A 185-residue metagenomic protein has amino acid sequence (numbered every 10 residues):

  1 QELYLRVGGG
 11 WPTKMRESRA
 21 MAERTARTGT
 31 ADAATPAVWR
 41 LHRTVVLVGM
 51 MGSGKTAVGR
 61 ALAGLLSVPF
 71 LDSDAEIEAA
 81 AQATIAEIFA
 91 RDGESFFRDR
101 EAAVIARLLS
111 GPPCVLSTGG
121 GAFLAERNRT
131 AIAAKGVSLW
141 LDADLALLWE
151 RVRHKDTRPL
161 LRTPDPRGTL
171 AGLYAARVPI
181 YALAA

Functional and structural regions predicted by a protein language model:
K14-R43: Extreme N-terminal, non-catalytic leader segments that precede Walker-type/kinase nucleotide-binding cores
L47: Hydrophobic anchor at the beta1->P-loop junction of P-loop NTPases
M50: P-loop (Walker A) phosphate-binding loop of NTP-binding proteins
T56: Walker A/P-loop
P69-A133, T157-R158, A171: ATP-dependent small-molecule kinase phosphotransfer cores that center on conserved nucleotide phosphate-binding segments
A134-P179: A glycine- and Lys/Arg-enriched "phosphate-lid" helix/loop adjacent to the NTP-binding pocket of small-molecule kinases
